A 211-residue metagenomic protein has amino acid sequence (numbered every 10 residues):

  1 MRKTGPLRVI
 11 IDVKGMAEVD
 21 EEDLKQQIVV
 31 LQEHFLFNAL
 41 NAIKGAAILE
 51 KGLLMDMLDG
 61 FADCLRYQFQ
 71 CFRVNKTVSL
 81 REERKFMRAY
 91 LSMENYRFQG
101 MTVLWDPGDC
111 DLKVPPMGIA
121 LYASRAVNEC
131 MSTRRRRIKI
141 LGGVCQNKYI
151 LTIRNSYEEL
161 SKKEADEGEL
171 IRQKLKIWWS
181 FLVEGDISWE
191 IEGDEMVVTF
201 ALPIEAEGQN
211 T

Functional and structural regions predicted by a protein language model:
M1-R2, T211: C-terminal end-of-chain detector
R2-E190: Two-component histidine phosphotransfer core
E195-E205: Short C-terminal beta-strand
E205-T211: C-terminal end segment of the histidine kinase catalytic
